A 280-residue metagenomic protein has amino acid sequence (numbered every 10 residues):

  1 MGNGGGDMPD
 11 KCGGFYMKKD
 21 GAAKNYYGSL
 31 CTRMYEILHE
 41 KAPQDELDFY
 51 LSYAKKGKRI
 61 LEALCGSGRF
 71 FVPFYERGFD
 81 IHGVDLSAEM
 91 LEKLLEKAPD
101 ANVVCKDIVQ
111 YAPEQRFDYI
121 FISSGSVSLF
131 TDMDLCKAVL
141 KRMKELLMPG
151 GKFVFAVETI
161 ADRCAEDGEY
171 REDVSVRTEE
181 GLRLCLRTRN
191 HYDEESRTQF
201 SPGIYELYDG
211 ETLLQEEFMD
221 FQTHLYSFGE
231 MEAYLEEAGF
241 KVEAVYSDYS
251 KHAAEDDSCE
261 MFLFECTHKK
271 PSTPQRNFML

Functional and structural regions predicted by a protein language model:
P9-G57: Conserved class I S-adenosyl-L-methionine
G57-G66: Conserved class I S-adenosyl-L-methionine
G68-Q110: Class I SAM-dependent methyltransferase SAM/SAH-binding core
Q110-I120: A short acidic, Gly/Pro-enriched loop at the edge of an enzyme's catalytic core that lines a small-molecule cofactor
D118-D134: A short SAM/SAH-binding and catalytic strip from SAM-dependent methyltransferases
K137-P149: A short glycine-rich, Lys/Arg-flanked "PGG" loop and its adjoining helix->strand segment in the class I
V154-G229: SAM-dependent methyltransferase
Q222-L280: C-terminal lobe and adjacent flexible extensions of AdoMet/dcAdoMet transferase-like proteins
